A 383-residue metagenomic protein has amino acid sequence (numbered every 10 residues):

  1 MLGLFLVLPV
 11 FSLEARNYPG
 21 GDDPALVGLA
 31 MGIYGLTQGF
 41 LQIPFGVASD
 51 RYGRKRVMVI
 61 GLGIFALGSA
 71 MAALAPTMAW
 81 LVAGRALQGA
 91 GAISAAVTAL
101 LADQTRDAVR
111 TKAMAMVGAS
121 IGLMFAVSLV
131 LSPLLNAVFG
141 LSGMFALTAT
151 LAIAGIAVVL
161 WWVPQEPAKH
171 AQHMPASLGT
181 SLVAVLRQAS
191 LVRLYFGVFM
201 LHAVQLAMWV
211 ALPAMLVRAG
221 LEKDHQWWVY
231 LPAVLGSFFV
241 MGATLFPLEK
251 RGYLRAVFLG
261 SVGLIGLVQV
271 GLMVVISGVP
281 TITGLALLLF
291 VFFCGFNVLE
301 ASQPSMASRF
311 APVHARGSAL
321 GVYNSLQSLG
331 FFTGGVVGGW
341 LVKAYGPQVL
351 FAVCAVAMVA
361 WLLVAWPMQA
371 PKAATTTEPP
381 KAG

Functional and structural regions predicted by a protein language model:
G35-I43, F125-A126, V234-G242, F331-F332: Residue-level signature of mid-helix packing/kink "hotspots" within the transmembrane helices of 12-pass Major
F40-P76: Conserved MFS/SLC helix-loop-helix module at the cytosolic interface between two early adjacent transmembrane helices
L41-G53, F239-L254, V342: Helix-to-loop junctions at the C-terminal end of transmembrane segments in multipass secondary transporters
R51-G61, K250-G263: Cytoplasmic membrane-interface "Motif A"-like loop-to-helix N-cap segments of 12-TM Major Facilitator Superfamily
G84-G122: Cytoplasmic helix-loop-helix junction between adjacent transmembrane helices in 12-TM secondary transporters
T150-K169, V364-Q369: C-terminal membrane-cytosol helix-exit motif in multi-pass small-molecule transporters
P164-G197, G383: Juxtamembrane intracellular "pre-TM" segments in multi-pass secondary transporters
R255-Q303: C-terminal transmembrane helical hairpin of 12-TM major facilitator-type secondary transporters
